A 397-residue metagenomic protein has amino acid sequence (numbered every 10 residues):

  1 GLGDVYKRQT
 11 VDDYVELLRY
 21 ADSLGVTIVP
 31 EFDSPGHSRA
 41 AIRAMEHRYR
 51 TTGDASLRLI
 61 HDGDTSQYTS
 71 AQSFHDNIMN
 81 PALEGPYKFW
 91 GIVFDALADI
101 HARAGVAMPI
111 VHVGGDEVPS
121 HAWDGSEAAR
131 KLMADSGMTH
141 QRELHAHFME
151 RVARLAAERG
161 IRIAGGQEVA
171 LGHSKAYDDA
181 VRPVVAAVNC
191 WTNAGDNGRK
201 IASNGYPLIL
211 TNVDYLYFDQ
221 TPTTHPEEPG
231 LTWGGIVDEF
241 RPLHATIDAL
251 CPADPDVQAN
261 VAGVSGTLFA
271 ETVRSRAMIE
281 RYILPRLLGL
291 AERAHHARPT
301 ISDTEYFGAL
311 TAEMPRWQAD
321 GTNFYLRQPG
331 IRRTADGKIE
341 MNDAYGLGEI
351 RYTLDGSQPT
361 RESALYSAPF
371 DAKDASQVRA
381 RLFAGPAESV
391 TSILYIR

Functional and structural regions predicted by a protein language model:
G1, S34-S66, A122-L132: Aromatic- and acidic-residue-enriched segments that line the glycan-binding/catalytic groove of carbohydrate-active
L2-Y6: Short, small-residue-biased leader/transition segments that mark boundaries at the very start of proteins
Y14-P35, R50-L59, N77-V111: An active-site-proximal structural segment forming one wall of the substrate-binding cleft that immediately precedes
V26, E31-H37, R43-A44, G115-V118 (+4 more regions): An acidic- and aromatic-residue-enriched active-site/binding cleft used to recognize and process polar
F74-V185, T192-A194, G198: Active-site neighborhood of glycoside hydrolase catalytic domains
R162-G337: Flexible, acidic glycine-rich loops studded with aromatic residues
I301-R397: Short, compositionally stereotyped local motifs that mark structural "simplifiers"
